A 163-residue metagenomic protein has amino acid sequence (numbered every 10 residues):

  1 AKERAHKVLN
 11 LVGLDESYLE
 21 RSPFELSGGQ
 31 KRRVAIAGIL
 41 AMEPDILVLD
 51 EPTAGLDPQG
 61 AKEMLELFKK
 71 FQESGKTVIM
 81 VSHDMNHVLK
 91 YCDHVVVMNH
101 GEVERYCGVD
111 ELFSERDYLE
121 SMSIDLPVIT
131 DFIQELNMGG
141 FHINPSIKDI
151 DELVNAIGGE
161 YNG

Functional and structural regions predicted by a protein language model:
K2-S17: Conserved ABC ATPase "signature" region
S22-L26, Q30: Conserved ABC ATPase signature
E43: Conserved catalytic motifs of ABC-family nucleotide-binding domains
L47-D50: Catalytic Walker B motif of ABC-type/P-loop ATPase nucleotide-binding domains
S82-H83: H-loop/switch region of ABC-family ATPase nucleotide-binding domains
V88-K90: A short, surface-exposed alpha-helical micro-motif characterized by mixed small hydrophobic and charged/polar residues
H100-G101: Conserved ABC ATPase "signature" C-loop
